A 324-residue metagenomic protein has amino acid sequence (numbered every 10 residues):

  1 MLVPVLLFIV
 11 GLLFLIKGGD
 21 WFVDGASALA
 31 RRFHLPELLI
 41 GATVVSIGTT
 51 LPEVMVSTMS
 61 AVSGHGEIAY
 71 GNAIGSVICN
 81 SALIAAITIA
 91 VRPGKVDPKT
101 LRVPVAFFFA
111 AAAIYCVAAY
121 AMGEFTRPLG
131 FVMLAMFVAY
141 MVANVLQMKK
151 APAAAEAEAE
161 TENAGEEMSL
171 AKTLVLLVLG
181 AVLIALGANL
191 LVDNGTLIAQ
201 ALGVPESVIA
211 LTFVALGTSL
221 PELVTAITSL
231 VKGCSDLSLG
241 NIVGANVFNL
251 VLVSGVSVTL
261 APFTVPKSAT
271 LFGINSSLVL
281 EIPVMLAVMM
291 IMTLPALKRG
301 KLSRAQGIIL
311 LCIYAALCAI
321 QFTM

Functional and structural regions predicted by a protein language model:
M1-M324: Hydrophobic alpha-helical segments, chiefly the membrane-spanning helices and signal/signal-anchor peptides
